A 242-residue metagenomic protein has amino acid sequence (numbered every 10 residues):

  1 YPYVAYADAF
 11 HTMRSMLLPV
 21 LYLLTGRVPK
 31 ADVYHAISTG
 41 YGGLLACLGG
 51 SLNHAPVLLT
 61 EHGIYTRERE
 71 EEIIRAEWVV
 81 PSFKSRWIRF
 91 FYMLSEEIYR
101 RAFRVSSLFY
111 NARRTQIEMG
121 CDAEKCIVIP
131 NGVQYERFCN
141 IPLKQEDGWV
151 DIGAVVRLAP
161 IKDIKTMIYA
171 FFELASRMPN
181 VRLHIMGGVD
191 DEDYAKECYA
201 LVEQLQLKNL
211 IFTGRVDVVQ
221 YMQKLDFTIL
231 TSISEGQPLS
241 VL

Functional and structural regions predicted by a protein language model:
L21-K30, Y65, S82-V105: Membrane-proximal helix-turn-helix segments that form the acceptor-binding/catalytic region of lipid-linked
N111, G132: Carbohydrate-associated surface elements
V133, L210-M222: Conserved active-site histidine-acidic residue motif and adjacent donor-binding/catalytic loop of glycosyltransferases
P142-E173, H184: Conserved donor-binding/catalytic core segment of Leloir-type glycosyltransferases
V155, R182-E197: Glycosyltransferase donor-sugar binding loop
H184, A195-R215: Nucleotide-activated donor-binding/catalytic signature segment of Leloir-type glycosyltransferases, i.e., the conserved
T228-I229: A short hydrophobic beta-strand element within the catalytic core of glycosyltransferases that build diverse glycans
I233: Aromatic "clamp/platform" in nucleotide-sugar-dependent glycosyltransferases that forms part of the donor/acceptor
